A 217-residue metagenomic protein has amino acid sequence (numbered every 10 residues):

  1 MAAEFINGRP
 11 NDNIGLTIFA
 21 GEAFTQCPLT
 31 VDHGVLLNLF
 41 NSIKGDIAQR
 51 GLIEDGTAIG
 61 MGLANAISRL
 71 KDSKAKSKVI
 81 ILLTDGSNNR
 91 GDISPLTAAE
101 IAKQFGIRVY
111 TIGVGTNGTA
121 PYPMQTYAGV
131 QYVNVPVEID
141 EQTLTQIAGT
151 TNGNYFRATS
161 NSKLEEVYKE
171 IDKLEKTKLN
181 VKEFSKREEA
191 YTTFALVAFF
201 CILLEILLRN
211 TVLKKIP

Functional and structural regions predicted by a protein language model:
M1-S77: Membrane-embedded segments
G15-T17, V79-I81, R108-Y110, F156: A structural signal for isolated positions on well-ordered beta-strands in alpha/beta enzyme cores
G21-T25, D46, G86-N89, G115-T119 (+1 more regions): Solvent-exposed loop/turn segments at secondary-structure junctions within structured extracellular/periplasmic domains
P28-V31, I93-T97, K169: Generic recognition of short, well-ordered alpha-helical segments
D32-V35, Y127-V130, K173-K176: Short, hinge-like loop/turn segments at secondary-structure boundaries
R50-E54, S68, S77-V79, G86-T150: VWA/integrin I-like adhesion module and closely mimicked acidic/polar interface patches used
N154, A158-Y191: Juxtamembrane amphipathic/hinge helix adjacent to a transmembrane helix
T177-P217: C-terminal signal-anchor/stop-transfer transmembrane helix together with its immediate cytosolic, Lys/Arg-enriched
